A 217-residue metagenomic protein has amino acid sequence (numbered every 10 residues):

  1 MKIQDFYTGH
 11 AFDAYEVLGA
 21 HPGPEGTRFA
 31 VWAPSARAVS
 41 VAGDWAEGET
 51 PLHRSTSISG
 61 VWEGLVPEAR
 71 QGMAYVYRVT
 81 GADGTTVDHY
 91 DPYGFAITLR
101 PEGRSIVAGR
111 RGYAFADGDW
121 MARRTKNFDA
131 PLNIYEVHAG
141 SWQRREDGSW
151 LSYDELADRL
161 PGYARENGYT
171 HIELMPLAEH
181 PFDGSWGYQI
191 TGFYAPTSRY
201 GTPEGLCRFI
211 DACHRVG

Functional and structural regions predicted by a protein language model:
M1-R28, T56-E136, S141-G148, E155: The feature marks proteins involved in alpha-glucan
V31, Y77, V137, A164 (+3 more regions): Conserved, mostly hydrophobic/aromatic
W32-V39, W45-A46, R70: Short proline/glycine-enriched turn/loop motifs at strand-loop junctions of beta-rich domains
D44-G48, A82: Change "in extracellular beta-sheet-rich domains … of secreted and cell-surface proteins" to "in beta-sheet-rich domains
E49-S57: Solvent-exposed serine/threonine-rich low-complexity stretches and specific carbohydrate-binding patches
M121-T125, A157-G168: Short amphipathic alpha-helices and their capping/turn segments at secondary-structure boundaries
L132-E136, H171-E173, G217: Structural preference for beta-strand elements that scaffold enzyme active sites
L151, G162-R208: Aromatic-lined carbohydrate-binding/catalytic grooves of carbohydrate-active enzymes
